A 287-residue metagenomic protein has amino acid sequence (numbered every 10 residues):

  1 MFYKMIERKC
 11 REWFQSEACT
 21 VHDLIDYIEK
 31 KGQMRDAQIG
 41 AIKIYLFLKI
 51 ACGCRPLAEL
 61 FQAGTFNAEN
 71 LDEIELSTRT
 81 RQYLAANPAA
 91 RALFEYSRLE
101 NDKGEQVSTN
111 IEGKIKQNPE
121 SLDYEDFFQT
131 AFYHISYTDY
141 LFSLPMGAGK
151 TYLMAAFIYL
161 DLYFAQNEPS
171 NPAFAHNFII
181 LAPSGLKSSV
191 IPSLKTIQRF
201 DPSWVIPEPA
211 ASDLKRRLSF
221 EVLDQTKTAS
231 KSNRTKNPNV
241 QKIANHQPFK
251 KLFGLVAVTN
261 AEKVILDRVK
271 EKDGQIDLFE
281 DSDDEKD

Functional and structural regions predicted by a protein language model:
M1-D287: RecA-like P-loop NTPase motor core of helicase/translocase proteins
